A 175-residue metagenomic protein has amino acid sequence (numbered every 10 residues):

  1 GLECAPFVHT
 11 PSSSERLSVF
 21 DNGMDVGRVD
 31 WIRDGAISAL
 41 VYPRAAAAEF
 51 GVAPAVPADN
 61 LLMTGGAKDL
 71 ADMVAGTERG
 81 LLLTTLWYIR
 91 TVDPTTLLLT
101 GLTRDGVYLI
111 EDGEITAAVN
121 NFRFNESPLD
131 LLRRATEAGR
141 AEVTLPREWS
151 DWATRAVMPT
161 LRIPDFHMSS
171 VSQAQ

Functional and structural regions predicted by a protein language model:
G1-Q175: Dual-mode signal for accessory low-complexity, basic/Gly-rich regions
